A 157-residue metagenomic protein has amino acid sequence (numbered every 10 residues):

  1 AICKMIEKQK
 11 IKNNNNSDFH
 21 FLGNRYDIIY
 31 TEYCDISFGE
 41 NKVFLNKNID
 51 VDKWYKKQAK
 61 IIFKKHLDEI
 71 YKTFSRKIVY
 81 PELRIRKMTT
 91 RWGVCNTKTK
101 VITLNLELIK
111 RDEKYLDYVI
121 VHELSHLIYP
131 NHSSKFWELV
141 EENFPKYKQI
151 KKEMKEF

Functional and structural regions predicted by a protein language model:
A1-Y118, L127-F157: Active-site-proximal or metal-binding-adjacent scaffold patches in catalytic folds
E123: Walker B catalytic acidic pair
